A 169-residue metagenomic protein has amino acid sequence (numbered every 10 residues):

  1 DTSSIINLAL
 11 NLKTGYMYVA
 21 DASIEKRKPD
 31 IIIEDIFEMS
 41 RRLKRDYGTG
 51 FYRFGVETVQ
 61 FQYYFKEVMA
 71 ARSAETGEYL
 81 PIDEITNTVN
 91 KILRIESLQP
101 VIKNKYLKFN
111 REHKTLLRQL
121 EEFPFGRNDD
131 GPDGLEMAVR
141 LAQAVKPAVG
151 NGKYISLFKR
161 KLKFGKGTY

Functional and structural regions predicted by a protein language model:
D1-E84, L107-Y169: RNase H-like, metal-dependent nuclease domains and their acidic two-metal-ion catalytic environment used
E75-P100: Conserved beta-strand -> loop -> alpha-helix junction used to position metal-binding or nucleic-acid-contacting
T88, K105-Y106: Short, flexible segments with low predicted structural confidence
L93-K105, E122-F125: Short, surface-exposed amphipathic charged segments that create phosphate/polyanion-binding patches used for binding
